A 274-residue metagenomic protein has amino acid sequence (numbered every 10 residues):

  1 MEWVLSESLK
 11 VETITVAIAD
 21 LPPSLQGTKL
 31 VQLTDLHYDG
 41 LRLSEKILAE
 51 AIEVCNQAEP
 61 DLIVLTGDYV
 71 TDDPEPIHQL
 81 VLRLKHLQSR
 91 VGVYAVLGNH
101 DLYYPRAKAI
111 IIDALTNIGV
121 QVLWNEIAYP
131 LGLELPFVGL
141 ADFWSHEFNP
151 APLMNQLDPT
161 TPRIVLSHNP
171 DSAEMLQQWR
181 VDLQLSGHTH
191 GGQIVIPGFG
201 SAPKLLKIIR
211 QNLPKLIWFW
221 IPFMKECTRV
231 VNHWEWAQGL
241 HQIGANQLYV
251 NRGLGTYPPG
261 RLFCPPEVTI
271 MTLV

Functional and structural regions predicted by a protein language model:
M1-Y38: Acidic, histidine-bearing metal-coordination/catalytic regions of metal-dependent phosphoesterases
I14-T15, L82-N149, M154-N155, W236 (+1 more regions): Extended active-site neighborhood of metal-dependent phosphoesterases/phosphodiesterases
S24-Q121: Membrane-embedded segments
G27-H37, E134-D142, I164-H168, Q247-G253: Active-site-proximal beta-strand elements of phosphoester/diester hydrolases
Q32-T34, L62-D68, G92-N99, L123-E126 (+3 more regions): Active-site neighborhood of phospho(di)ester-bond hydrolases with catalytic His/Asp-centered motifs
Y38-L41, T71-P74, N99-A107, E126-L131 (+5 more regions): Active-site environment of divalent metal-dependent phosphoester hydrolases
L153-V165: Short beta-strand/loop segments at the ligand-binding rim of alpha/beta enzyme cores
P170-T269: Conserved beta-sheet core of the metallophosphoesterase superfamily
